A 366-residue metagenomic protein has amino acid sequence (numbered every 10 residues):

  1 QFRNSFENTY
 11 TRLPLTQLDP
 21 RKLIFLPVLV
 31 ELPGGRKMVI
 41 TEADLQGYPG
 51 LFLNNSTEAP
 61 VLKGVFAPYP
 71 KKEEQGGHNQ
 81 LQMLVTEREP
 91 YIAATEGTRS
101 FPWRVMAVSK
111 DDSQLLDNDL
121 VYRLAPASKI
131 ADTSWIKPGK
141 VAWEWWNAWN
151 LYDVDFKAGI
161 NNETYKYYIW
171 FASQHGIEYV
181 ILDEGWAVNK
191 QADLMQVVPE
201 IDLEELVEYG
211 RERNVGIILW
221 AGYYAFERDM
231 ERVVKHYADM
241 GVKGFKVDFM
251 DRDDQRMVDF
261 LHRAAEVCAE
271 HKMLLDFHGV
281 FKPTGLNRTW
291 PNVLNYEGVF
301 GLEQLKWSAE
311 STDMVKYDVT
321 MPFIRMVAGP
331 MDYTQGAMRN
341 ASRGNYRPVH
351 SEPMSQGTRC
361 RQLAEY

Functional and structural regions predicted by a protein language model:
Q1-L124, S128: N-terminal accessory beta-strand-rich subdomains and adjacent acidic, glycine-rich linkers that precede catalytic cores
I24, G97-R99, I136, V327 (+1 more regions): A short, structural micro-pattern
Q46, D111, A148, F281-P283 (+1 more regions): Short loop/turn segments at secondary-structure transitions that flank enzyme active sites
E96-E178: An acidic-aromatic substrate-binding cleft motif
E184-S355: Aromatic- and carboxylate-enriched substrate-binding clefts and catalytic-loop regions of carbohydrate-active enzymes
G357-Y366: P-loop NTPase catalytic cores that bind/hydrolyze ATP
